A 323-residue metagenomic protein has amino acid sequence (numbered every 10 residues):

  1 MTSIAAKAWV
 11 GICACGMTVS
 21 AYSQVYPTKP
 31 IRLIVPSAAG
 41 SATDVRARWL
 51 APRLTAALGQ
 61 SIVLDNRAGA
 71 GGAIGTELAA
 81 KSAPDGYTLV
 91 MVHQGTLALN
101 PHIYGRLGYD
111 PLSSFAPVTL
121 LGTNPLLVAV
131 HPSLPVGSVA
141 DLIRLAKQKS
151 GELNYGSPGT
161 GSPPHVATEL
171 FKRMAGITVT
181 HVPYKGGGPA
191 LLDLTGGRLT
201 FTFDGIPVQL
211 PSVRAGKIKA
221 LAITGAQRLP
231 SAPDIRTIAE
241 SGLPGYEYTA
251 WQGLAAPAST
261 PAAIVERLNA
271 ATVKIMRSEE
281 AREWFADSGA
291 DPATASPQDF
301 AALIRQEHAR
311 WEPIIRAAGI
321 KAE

Functional and structural regions predicted by a protein language model:
M1-I12: Bacterial N-terminal signal peptides that target proteins for export
T18-S20: N-terminal signal peptide c-region/cleavage motif recognized by signal peptidases
Y22-S113, E152, G176-F203, S212 (+2 more regions): N-terminal (or domain-start) structured segment
T28-P30, M174, R214, E240 (+1 more regions): An extracytoplasmic/periplasmic, membrane-proximal ligand-sensing/linker region
V45, W49, R53, I74 (+14 more regions): Extracytoplasmic/secreted proteins, especially bacterial periplasmic and envelope-associated proteins
K81-Y87, Q94, H102-P189, I238 (+1 more regions): Hinge/capping helix and adjacent helix->loop/strand transition within the periplasmic-binding protein
V208-R277, Q306-A309: C-terminal lobe and pocket-closing loops of periplasmic/extracytoplasmic Venus-flytrap solute-binding proteins
